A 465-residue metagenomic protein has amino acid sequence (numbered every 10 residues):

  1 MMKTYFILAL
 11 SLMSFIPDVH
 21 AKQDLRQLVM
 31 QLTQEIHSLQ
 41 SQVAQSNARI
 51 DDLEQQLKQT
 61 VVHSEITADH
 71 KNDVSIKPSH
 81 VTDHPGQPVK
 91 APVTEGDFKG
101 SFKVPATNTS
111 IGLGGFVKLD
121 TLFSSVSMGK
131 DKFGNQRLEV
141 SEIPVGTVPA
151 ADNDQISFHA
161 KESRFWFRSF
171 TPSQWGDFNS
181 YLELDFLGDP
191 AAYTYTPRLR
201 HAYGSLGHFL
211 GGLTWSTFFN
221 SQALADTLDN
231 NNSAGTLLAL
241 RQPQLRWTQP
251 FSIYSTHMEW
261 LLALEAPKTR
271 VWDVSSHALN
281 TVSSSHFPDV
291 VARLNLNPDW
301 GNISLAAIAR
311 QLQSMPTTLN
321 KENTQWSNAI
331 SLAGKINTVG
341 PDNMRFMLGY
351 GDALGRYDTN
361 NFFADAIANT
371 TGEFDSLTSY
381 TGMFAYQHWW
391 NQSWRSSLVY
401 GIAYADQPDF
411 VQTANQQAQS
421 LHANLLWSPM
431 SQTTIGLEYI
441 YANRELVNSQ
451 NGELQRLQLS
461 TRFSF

Functional and structural regions predicted by a protein language model:
S14-I16: N-terminal signal peptide c-region/cleavage motif recognized by signal peptidases
A21-K130: N-terminal periplasmic/intermembrane-space "pro-region" immediately following the signal or transit peptide
H84-A91, D154-S157, A191-T196, A234-A239 (+6 more regions): Replace "Gram-negative outer membrane beta-barrel proteins" with "bacterial and organellar outer membrane beta-barrel
K99-R270, H286-F287, V291-N302, K335-V339 (+2 more regions): Outer membrane beta-barrel
M128-K130, T147-I156, L224, T236 (+7 more regions): Extracellular/periplasm-exposed beta-strand and loop segments of Gram-negative cell-envelope proteins, dominated by
P172, F186-A191, S216-N220, A225-N231 (+6 more regions): Sequence/structural signature of outer-membrane beta-barrel proteins
L296-F410, A414-N415, Q419: Detector for outer-membrane/organellar transmembrane beta-barrel domains, recognizing the amphipathic beta-strand
W427-P429, G452-F465: Outer-membrane beta-barrel "beta-signal"
